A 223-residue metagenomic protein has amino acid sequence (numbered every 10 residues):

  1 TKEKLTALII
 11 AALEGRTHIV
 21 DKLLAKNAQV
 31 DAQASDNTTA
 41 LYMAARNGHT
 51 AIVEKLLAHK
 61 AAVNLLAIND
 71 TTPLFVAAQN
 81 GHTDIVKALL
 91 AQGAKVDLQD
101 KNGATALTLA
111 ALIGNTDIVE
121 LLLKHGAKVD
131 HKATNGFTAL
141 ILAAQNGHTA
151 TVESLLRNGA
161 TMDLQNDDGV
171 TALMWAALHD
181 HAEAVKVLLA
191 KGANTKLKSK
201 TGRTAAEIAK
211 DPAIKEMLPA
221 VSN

Functional and structural regions predicted by a protein language model:
K2-E3, S35-D36, I68-N69, K101-N102 (+3 more regions): Ankyrin repeat start-site detector
K2-K4, K22, K26, K55 (+6 more regions): Intrinsically disordered, low-complexity polyampholyte segments enriched for Lys and acidic residues
T6-I9, T39-Y42, T72-F75, T105-T108 (+3 more regions): Ankyrin repeat (ANK) core detector
I10-R16, M43-H49, V76-H82, L109-N115 (+3 more regions): Ankyrin repeat A-helix N-terminal signature
R16-L24, H49-L57, H82-L90, N115-L123 (+3 more regions): Ankyrin repeat structural motif
K186-N223: Leucine-rich solenoid repeat scaffolds
